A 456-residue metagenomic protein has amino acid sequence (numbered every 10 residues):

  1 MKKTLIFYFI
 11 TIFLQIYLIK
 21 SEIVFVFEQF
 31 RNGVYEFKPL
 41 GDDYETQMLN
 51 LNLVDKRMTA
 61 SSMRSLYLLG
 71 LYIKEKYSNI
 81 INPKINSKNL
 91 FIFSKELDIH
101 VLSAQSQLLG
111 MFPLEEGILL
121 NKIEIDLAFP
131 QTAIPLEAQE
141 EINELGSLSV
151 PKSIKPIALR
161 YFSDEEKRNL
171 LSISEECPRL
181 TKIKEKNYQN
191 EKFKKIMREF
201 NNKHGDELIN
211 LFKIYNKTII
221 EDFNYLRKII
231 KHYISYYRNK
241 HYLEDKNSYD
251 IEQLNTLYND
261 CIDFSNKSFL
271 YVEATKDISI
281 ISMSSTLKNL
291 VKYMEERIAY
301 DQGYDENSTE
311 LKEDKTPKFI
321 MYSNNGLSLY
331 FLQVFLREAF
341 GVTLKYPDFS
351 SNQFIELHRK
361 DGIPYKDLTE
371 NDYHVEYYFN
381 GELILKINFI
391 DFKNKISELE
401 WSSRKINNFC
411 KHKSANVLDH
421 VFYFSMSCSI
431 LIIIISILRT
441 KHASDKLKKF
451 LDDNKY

Functional and structural regions predicted by a protein language model:
M1, D453-Y456: A positional/structural detector of protein chain ends, strongest at the extreme C-terminus and weakly at the extreme
K3-S21, M426-L431: Cleavable N-terminal signal peptides of Sec/SRP-targeted secreted and luminal proteins
E22-F91, K95-I320, N324-L451: Signature for phosphate-centric chemistry
